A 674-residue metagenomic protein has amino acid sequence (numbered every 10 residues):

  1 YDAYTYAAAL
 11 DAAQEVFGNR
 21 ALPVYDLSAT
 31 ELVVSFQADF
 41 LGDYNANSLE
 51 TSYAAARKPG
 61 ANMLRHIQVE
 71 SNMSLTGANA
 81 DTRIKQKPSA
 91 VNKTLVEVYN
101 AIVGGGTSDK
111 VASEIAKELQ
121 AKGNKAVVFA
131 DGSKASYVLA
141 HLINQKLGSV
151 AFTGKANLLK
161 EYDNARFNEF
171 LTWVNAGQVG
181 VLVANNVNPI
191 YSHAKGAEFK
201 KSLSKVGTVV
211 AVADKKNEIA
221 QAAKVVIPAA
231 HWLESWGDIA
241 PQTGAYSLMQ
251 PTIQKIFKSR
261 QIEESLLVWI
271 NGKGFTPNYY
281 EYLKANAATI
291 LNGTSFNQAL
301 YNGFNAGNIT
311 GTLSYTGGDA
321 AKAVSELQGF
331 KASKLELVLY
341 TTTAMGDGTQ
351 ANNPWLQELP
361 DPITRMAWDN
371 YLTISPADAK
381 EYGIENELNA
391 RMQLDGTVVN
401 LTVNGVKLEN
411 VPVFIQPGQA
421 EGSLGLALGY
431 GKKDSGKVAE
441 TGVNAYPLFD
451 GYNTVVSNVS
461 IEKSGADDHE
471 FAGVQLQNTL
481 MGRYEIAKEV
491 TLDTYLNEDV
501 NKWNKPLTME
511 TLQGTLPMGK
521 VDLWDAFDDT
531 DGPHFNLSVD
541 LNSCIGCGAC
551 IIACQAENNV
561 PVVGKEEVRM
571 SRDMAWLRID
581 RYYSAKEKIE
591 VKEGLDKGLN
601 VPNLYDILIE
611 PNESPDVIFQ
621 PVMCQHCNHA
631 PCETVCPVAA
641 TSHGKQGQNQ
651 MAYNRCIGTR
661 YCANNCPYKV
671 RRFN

Functional and structural regions predicted by a protein language model:
Y1-L22, V138-E169: Anionic-ligand anchoring segments at beta-strand to alpha-helix junctions in alpha/beta enzyme folds, i.e., glycine
L22, A38-L75, L159, N168-I256 (+2 more regions): A cross-kingdom feature strongest in bacterial/archaeal respiratory oxidoreductases
D26-S133, V138, L142, K146 (+4 more regions): Long, well-ordered, tryptophan-enriched scaffold segments
Q37, G77-A80, K122-N124, A245-I253 (+1 more regions): Flexible glycine/proline-enriched surface loops and loop-helix/loop-strand junctions
R65, A135, Y191, T208-A211 (+8 more regions): Secondary-structure capping and boundary motifs in well-ordered enzyme cores
H141, N168, G177, A197 (+12 more regions): Feature representing long, continuous alpha-helical segments
G514-D522, A526-D531, S571-V635: Active-site-adjacent "gating/activation" loops or surface patches in catalytic cores
I545, A549-R569, W576-I579, H629-I657 (+1 more regions): Iron-sulfur cluster-binding cysteine motifs and their immediate structural context in ferredoxin-like electron-transfer
